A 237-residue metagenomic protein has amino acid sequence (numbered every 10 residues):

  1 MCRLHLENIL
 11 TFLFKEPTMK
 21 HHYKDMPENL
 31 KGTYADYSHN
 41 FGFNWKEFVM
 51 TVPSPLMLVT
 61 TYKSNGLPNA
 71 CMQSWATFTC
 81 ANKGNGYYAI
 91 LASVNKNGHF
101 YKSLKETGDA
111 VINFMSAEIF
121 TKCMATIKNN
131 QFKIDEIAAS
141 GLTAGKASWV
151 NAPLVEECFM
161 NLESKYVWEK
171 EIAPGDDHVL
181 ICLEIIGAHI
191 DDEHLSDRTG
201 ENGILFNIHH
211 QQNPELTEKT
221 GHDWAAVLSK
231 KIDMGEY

Functional and structural regions predicted by a protein language model:
F14, T18-Y237: Basic, polyanion-binding surface patches
